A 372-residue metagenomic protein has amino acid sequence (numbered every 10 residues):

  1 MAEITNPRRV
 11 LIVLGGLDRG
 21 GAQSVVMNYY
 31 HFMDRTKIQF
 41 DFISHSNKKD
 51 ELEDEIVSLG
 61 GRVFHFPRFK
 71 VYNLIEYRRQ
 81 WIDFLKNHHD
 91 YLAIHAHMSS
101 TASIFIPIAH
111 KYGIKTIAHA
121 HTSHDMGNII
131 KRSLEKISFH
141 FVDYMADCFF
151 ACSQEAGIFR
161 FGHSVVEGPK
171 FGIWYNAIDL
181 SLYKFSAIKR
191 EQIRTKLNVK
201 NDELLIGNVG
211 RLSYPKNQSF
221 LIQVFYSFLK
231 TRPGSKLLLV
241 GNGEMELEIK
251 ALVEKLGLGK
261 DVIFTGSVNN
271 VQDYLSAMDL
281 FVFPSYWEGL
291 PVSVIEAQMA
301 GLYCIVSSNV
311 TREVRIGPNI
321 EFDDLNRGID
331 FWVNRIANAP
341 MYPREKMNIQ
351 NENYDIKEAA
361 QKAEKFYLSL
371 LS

Functional and structural regions predicted by a protein language model:
A2-R8, I12-G20, S24-R79, K170 (+2 more regions): N-terminal strand-loop element at the rim of the active site of nucleotide-sugar-dependent glycosyltransferases
Q23-N28, L204, N208-S227, E244-K250: A conserved mid-protein helix/loop that constitutes part of the nucleotide-sugar donor-binding site
S44, V294, Y303-S307, R312: Short hydrophobic beta-strand element within catalytic cores of glycosyltransferases and related nucleotide-activated
A96-I104, A120: Short His-centered aromatic/hydrophobic patch
M145-F185: A short, active-site helix/loop in glycosyltransferases that binds the activated sugar's phosphate group
K184-V199: A short helix/loop element that forms part of the nucleotide-sugar donor recognition site in Leloir-type
S267, Y286: Aromatic "clamp/platform" in nucleotide-sugar-dependent glycosyltransferases that forms part of the donor/acceptor
E313-M341, K357: Change "using UDP/GDP/dTDP sugars" to "using nucleotide sugars
